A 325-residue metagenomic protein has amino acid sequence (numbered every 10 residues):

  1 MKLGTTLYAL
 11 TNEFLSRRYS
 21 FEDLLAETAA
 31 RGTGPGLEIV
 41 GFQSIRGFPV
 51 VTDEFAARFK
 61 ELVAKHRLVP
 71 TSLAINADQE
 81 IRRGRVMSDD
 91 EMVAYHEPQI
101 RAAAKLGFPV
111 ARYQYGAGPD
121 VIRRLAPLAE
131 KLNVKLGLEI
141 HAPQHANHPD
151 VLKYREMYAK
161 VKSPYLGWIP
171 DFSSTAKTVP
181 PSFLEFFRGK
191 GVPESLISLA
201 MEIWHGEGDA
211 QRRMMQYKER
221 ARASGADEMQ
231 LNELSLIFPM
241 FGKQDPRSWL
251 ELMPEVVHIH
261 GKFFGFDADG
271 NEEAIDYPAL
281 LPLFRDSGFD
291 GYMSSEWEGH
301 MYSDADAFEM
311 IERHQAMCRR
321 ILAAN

Functional and structural regions predicted by a protein language model:
L3-Y8, P35-I39, P70-I75, A111-Y113 (+4 more regions): Hydrophobic faces of well-ordered beta-strands that scaffold small-molecule active sites in alpha/beta enzyme cores
G4-F21, Q79-V93, Q114, F238-M240 (+1 more regions): Active-site mouth loops of central-metabolism enzymes
T6-N12, V40-F42, I75-D78, G116-G118 (+5 more regions): Active-site beta-loop-alpha junctions enriched in small/polar residues
L10-Y19, V50, N147-V151, T178-D290 (+1 more regions): Gly/Pro-rich active-site loop or hairpin
Y19-E22, V51-A57, D89-E97, P119-A126 (+4 more regions): Charged helix-capping and loop-helix junction motifs
S20-Q43, R101-V110: Catalytic domains of carbohydrate-active enzymes, especially glycoside hydrolases
P35-E61: Glycine-rich, proline-tolerant flexible connector loops at the mouths of alpha/beta enzymes
L62-V69, Q79-R213, Y217: Active-site acidic/histidine proton-transfer and metal-coordination neighborhood in alpha/beta enzyme cores
